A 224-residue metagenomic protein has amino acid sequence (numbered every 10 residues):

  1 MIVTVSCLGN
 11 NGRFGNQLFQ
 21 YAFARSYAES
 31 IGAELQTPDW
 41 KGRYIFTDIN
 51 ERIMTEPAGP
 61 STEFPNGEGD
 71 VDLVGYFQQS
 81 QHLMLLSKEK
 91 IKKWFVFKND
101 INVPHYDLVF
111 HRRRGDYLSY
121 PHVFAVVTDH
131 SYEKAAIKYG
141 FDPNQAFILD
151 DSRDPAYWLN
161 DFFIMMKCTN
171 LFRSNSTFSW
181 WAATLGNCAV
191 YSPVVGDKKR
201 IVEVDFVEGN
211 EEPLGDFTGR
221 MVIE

Functional and structural regions predicted by a protein language model:
M1-I2, I31-L35, P104-D107, N144 (+1 more regions): Short coil/turn segments at beta-strand junctions that form active-site/ligand-binding loops
M1-W40: N-terminal pre-catalytic "stem/leader" segment of glycosyltransferase-like enzymes
T4-S6, E34-D39, V109-H111, A125-V127 (+2 more regions): A structural signal for short, well-ordered beta-strand segments and their strand-loop junctions that often border
N10, F14, F124-G209: Donor-binding and catalytic core of enzymes assembling or modifying cell-surface/extracellular glycoconjugates
D39-F124, T128-A136, V207, L214-E224: Secretory-pathway luminal glycosyltransferase catalytic domains
